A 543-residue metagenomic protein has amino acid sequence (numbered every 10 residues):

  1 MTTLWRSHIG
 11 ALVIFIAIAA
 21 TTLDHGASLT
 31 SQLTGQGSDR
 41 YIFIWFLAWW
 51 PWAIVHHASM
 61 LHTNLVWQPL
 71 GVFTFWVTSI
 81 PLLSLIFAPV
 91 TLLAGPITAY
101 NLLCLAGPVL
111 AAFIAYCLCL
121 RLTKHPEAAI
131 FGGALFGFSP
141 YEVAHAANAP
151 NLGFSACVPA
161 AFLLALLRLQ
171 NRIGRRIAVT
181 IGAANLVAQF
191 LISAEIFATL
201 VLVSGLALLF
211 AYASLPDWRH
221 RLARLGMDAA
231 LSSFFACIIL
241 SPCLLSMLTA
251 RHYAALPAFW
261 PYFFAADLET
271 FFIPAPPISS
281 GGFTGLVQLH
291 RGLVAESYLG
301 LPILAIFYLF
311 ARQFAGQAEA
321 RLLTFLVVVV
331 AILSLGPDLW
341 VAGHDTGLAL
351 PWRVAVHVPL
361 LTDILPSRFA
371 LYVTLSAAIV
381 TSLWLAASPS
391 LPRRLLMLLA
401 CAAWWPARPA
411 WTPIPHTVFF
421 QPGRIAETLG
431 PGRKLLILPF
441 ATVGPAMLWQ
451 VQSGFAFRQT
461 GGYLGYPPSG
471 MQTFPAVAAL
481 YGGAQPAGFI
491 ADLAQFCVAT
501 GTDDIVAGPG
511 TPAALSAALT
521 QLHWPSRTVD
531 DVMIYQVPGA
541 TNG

Functional and structural regions predicted by a protein language model:
T2, L215, L299-S334, R393: Hydrophobic, aromatic-rich transmembrane alpha-helices and their immediate juxtamembrane boundary segments
H8-I16, A184-N185, H220-L245, A258-F263 (+2 more regions): Hydrophobic alpha-helical membrane-interfacial segments at the cytosolic entry of transmembrane helices
F15, L105-L122, E127-N171, R175-S214 (+2 more regions): Membrane-embedded helix bundles of polyisoprenyl
I16-A111, A134, S139-S155, F264-F283 (+3 more regions): Membrane-interface coil-to-helix junctions
G37-I54, L225, S233-F310, P359 (+2 more regions): Periplasmic/ER-lumenal interhelical loops and adjacent helix-loop junctions in multi-pass membrane proteins
A230-C237, T324, V328, I379-A407: Signature aromatic-anchored transmembrane alpha helix within multi-pass, membrane-resident enzymes that catalyze glycan
F259, A400-G543: Extracytoplasmic
Y298-L301, G347-A387: Hydrophobic/aromatic-rich transmembrane helices and adjacent perimembrane loops
